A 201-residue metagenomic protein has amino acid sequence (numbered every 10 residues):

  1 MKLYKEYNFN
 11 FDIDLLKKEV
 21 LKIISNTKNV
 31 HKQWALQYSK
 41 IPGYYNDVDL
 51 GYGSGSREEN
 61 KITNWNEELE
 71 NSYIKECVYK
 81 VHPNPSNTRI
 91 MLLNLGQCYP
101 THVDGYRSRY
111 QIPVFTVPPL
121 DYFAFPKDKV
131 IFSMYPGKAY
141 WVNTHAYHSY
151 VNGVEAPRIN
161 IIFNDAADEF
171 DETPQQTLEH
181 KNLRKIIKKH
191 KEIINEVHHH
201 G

Functional and structural regions predicted by a protein language model:
M1-Y79: Non-heme Fe(II)/2-oxoglutarate
K75-L95: A short glycine-rich, His/Asp/Glu-containing loop-to-beta-strand
L92-N94, V103-L120: Short, conserved beta-strand element in jelly-roll/cupin
R109-V114, A139-W141, E155-E172: A short hydrophobic beta-strand segment most commonly corresponding to one strand of the jelly-roll/cupin
F115-Y135: A short beta-strand-loop-beta hairpin characteristic of the jelly-roll/cupin
F132-H148: Conserved metal-binding segment of the jelly-roll/cupin
S149-V154: Asparagine-centered strand-capping/turn motif at beta-strand->loop junctions
Q175-G201: C-terminal interaction module
